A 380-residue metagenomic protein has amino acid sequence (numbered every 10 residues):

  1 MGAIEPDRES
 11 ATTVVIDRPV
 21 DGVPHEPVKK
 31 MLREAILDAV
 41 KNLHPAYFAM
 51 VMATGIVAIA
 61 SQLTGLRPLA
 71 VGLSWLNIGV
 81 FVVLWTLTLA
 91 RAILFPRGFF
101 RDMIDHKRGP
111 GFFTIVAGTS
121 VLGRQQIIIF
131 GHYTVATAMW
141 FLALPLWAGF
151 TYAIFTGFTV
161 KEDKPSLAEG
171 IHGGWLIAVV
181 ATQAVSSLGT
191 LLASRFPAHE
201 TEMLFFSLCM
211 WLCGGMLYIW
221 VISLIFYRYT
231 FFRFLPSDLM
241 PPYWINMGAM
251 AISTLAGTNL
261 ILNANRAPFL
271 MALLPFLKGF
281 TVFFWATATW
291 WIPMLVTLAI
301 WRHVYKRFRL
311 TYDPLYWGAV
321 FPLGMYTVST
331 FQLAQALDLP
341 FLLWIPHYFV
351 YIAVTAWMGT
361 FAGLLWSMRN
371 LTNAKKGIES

Functional and structural regions predicted by a protein language model:
M1-K30: Intrinsically disordered, low-complexity terminal tails of fungal membrane proteins
V20-V23, P236-L295, F321-M325: Membrane-interfacial catalytic/cofactor-binding modules of polytopic membrane enzymes
V28-I59, S74, P96-R124, W140-A143 (+8 more regions): Juxtamembrane helix-loop boundaries in multi-pass membrane proteins
S61-G72: Short, hydrophobic transmembrane alpha-helix segments
R67, P197-T201, A264-P275, V304-F308 (+1 more regions): Extracellular/periplasmic helix-loop-helix junctions in multi-pass membrane proteins
G72-T86, A136-G149, F205-Y218, V282-W290 (+1 more regions): Structural signature of hydrophobic alpha-helical transmembrane segments
Q125-I128, T151-K164, S187-F196, L217-L235 (+2 more regions): Internal transmembrane alpha-helix with an interfacial aromatic "cap," most often the third helix
